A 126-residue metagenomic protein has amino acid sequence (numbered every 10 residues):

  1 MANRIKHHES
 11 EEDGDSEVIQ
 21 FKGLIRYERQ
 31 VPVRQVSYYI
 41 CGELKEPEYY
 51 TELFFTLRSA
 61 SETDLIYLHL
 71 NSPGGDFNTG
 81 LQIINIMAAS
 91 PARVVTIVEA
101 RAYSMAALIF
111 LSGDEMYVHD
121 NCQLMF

Functional and structural regions predicted by a protein language model:
M1-F126: N-terminal organellar transit peptides
